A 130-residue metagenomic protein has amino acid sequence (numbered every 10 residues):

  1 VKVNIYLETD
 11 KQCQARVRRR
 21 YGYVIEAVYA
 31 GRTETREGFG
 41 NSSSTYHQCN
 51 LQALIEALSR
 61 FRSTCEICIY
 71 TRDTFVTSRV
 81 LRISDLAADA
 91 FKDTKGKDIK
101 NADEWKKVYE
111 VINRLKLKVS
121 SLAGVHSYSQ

Functional and structural regions predicted by a protein language model:
V1-Q48, Q52, R60-S63: RNase H-like nuclease fold core
D10-R16, L54, L58-Q130: RNase H catalytic domain
